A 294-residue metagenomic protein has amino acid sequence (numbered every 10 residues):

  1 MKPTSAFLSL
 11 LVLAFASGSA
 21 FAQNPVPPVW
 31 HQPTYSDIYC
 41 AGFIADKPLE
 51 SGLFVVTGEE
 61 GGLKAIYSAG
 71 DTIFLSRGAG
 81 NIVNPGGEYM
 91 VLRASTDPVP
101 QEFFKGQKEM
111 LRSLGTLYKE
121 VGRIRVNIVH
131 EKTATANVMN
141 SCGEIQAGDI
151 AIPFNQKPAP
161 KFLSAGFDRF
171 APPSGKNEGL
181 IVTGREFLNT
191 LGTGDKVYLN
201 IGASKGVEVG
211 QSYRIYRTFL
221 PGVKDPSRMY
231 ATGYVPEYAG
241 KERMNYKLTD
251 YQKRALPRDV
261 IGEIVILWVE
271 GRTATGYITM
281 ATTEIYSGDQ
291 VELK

Functional and structural regions predicted by a protein language model:
M1-L8: Bacterial N-terminal signal peptides that target proteins for export
K2, A20-K294: Surface-exposed, polar/charged interaction patches used for macromolecular assembly or partner binding
S9-L10, A20: Cleavable N-terminal signal peptides
